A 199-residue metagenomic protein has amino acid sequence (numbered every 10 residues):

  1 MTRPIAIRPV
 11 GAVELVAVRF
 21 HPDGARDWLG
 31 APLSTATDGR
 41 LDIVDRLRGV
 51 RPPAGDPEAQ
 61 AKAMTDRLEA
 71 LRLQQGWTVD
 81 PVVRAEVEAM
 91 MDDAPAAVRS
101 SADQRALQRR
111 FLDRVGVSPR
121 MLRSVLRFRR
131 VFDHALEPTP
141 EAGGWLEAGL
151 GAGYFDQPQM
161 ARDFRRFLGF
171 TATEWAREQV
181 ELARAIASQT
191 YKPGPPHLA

Functional and structural regions predicted by a protein language model:
M1-Q104, R114-P119, D133-F155, T171-A199: Alpha-helical bundle regulatory/interaction domains
F111, R123, F164-R165, A176: DNA major-groove recognition helix of helix-turn-helix
A161, L168: Ser/Thr-glycine-rich phosphate-binding loops at phosphate-binding pockets of nucleotides, nucleotide cofactors
